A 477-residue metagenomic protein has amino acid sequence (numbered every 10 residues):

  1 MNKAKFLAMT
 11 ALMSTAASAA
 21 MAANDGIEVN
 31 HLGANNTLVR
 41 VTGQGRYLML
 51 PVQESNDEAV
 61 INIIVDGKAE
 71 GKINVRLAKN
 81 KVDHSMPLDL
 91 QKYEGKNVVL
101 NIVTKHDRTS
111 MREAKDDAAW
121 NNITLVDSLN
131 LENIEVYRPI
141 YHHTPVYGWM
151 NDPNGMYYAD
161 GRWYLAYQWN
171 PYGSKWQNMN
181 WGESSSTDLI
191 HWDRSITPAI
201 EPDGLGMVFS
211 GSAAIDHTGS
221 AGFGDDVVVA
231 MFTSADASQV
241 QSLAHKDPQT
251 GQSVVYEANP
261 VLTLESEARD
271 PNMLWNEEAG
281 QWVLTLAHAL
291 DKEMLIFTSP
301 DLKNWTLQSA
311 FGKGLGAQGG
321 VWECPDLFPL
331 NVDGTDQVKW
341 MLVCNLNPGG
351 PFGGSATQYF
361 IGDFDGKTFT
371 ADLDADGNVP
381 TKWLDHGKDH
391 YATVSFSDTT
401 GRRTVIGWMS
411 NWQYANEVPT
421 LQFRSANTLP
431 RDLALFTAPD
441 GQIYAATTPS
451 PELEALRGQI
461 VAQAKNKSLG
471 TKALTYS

Functional and structural regions predicted by a protein language model:
M1-A22: Gram-negative bacterial Sec-dependent N-terminal signal peptides
G26-L32, A69-P87, D117-N154, G173-W176 (+7 more regions): Surface loop/turn signatures of beta-propeller and other carbohydrate-active proteins
G26-P51, D57-V65, K96, I102-T104 (+3 more regions): Beta-rich accessory regions
L50, L100-N101, D152-Y172, S195-A199 (+8 more regions): Hydrophobic core segments of beta-strands in well-ordered, beta-rich domains
P51, N56, D66-E94, N101-T109: Extracellular carbohydrate recognition and processing domains and analogous Trp-centered ligand-binding platforms
I64-E70, D188, D301: Change "in extracellular beta-sheet-rich domains … of secreted and cell-surface proteins" to "in beta-sheet-rich domains
W181-S186, Q241-P248, I296-D301, S355-G366 (+1 more regions): Beta-propeller blade signature
L330-V332, W340, N347-P348, F352-D365: Acidic, glycine-rich loop-and-beta core segments that form the ion-binding/anion-interacting portion of active sites
